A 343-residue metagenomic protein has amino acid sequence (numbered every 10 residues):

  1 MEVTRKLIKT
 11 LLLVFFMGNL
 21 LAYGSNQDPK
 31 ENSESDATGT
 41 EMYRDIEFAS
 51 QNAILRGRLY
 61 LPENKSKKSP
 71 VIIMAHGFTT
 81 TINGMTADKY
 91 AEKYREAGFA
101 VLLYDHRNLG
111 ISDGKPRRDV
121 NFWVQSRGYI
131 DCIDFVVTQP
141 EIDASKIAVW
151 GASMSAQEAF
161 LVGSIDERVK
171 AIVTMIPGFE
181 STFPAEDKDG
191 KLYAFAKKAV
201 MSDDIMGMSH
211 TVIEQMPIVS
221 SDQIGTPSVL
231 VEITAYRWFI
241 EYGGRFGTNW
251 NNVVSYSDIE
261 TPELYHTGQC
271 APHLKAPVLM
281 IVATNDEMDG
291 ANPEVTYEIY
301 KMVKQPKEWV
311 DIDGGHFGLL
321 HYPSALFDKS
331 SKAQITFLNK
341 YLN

Functional and structural regions predicted by a protein language model:
E31-K67: N-terminal cap/lid segment of alpha/beta-hydrolase-fold proteins
T79-E92, H106, N292: The serine-hydrolase catalytic nucleophile loop
I82, R107-A144, S324-K329: Catalytic nucleophile-loop/oxyanion-hole region of alpha/beta-hydrolase and closely related hydrolase-like folds
K93-D113: Conserved alpha/beta-hydrolase
F160-E241: Alpha/beta-hydrolase-fold enzymes
L274, M280-V282: Short beta-strand/loop motif that positions the catalytic acidic residue of the alpha/beta-hydrolase fold
E287-V295: Conserved alpha/beta-hydrolase "acid-adjacent" motif
G315-F327: Catalytic histidine-centered segment of alpha/beta-hydrolase-like enzymes
